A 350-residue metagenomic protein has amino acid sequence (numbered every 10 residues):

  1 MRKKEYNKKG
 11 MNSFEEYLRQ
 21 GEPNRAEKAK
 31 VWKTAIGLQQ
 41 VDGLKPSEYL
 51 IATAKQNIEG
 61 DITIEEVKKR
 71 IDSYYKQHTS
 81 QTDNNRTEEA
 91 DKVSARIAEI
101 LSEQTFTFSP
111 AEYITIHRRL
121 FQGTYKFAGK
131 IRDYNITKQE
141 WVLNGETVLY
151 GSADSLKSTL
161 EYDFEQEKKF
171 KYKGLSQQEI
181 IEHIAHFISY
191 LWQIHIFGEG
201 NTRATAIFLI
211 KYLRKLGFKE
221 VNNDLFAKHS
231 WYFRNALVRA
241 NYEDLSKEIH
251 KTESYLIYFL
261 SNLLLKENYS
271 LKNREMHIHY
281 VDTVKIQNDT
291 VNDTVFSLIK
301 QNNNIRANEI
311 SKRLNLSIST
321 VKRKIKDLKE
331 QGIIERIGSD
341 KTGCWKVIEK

Functional and structural regions predicted by a protein language model:
M1-K350: FIC/Doc superfamily catalytic core
